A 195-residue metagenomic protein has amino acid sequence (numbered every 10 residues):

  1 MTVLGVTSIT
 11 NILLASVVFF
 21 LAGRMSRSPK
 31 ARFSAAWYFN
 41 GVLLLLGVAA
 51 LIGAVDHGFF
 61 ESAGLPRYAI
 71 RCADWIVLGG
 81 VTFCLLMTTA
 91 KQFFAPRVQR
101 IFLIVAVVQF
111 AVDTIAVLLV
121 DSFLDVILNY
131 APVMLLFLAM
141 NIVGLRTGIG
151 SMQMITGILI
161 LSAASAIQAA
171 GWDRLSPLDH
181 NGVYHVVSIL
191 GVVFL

Functional and structural regions predicted by a protein language model:
M1-L44, A54-D74, T82-L195: Polytopic alpha-helical membrane-helix bundles and their juxtamembrane interface segments in multi-pass membrane
L51: Conserved phosphate-interacting/catalytic interface
L78: Extended substrate/RNA-proximal surfaces in nucleic-acid metabolism proteins
